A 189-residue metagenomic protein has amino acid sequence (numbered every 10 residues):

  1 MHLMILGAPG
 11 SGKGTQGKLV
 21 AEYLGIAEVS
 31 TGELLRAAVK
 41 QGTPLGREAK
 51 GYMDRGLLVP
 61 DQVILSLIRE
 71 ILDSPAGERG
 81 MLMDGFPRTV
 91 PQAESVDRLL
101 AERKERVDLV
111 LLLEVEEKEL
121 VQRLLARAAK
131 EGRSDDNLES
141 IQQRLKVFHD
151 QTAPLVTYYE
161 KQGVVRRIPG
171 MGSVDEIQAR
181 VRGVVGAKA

Functional and structural regions predicted by a protein language model:
M1-A189: Glycine-rich phosphate-binding loop of ATP-dependent small-molecule kinases
